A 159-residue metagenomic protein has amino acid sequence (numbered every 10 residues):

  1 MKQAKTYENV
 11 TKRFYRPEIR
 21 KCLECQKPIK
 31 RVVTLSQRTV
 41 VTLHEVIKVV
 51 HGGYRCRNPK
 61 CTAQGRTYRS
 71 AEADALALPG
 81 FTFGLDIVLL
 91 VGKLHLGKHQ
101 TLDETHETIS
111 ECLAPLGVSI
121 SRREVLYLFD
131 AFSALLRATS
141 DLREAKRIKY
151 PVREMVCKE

Functional and structural regions predicted by a protein language model:
M1-D74: Short, conserved DNA-binding cores of transcription-related domains
Q3, I47-E154: Short, positively charged, Gly/Tyr-enriched micro-motifs that form contact patches at catalytic or ligand/partner
K158-E159: An active-site-proximal beta-strand-loop segment
